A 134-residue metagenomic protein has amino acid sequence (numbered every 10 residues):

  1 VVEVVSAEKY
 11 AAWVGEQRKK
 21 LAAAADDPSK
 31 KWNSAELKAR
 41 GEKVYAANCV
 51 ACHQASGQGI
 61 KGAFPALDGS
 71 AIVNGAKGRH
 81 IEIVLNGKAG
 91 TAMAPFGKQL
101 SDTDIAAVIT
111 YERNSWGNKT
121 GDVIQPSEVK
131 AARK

Functional and structural regions predicted by a protein language model:
V2: Residue-level signature of catalytic and energy-coupling elements of molecular machines, predominantly ATP/GTP-dependent
V5-K38, E42-K43, A47-V50, P95-K134: Flexible coil segments in periplasmic/lumen-exposed cytochrome c-class electron-transfer proteins
S34-I60, D68-N86: Sequence/structural segment immediately N-terminal to covalent heme-attachment motifs in c-type and related
S56, A66, A92-P95: Conserved beta-strand positions that form and line the central face of beta-propeller blades
A63: Active-site capping/gating regions of soluble enzymes
G75, R79-T103: Active-site/pore-lining binding-face segments in mid-to-C-terminal subdomains
